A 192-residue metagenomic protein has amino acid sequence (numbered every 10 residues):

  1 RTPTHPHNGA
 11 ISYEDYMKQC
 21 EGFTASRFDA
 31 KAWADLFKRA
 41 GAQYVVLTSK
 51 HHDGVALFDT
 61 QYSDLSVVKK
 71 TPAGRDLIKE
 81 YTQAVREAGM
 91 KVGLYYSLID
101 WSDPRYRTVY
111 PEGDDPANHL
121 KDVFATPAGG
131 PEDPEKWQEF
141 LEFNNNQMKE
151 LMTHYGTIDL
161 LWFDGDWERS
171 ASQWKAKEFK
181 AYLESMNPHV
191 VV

Functional and structural regions predicted by a protein language model:
R1-V192: Mature catalytic domains of secreted/periplasmic carbohydrate-active enzymes
